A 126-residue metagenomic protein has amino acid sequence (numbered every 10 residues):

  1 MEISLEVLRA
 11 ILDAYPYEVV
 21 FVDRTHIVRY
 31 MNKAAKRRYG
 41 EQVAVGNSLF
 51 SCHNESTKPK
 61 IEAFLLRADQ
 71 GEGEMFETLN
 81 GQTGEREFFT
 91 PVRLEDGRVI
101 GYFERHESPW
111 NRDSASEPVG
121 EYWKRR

Functional and structural regions predicted by a protein language model:
M1, L8, E107-R126: Juxtadomain coupling helices with adjacent low-complexity linkers
M1-M31: Sensory modules in modular signal-transduction proteins
I3, F21-I27, H53, A115-W123: Aromatic-residue detector
Y15-Y17, Y30, Y39, Y102 (+1 more regions): Sequence-level detector for tyrosine residue identity
Y17-V19, D23, P91, E104-R105 (+1 more regions): Intrinsically disordered, low-complexity regions enriched in small/polar residues
A34-P118: Sensory/regulatory domains in signal-transduction proteins
